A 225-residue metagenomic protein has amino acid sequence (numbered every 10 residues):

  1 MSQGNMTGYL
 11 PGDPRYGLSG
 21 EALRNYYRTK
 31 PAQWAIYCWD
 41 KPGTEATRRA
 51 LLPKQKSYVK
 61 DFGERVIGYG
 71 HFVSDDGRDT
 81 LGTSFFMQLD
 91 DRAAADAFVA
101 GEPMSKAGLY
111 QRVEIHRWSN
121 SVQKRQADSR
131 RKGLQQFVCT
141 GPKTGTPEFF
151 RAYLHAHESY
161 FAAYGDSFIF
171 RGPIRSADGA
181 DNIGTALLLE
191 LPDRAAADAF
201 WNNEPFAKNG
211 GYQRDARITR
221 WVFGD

Functional and structural regions predicted by a protein language model:
S2-D225: Conserved, structured core segments of small domains
